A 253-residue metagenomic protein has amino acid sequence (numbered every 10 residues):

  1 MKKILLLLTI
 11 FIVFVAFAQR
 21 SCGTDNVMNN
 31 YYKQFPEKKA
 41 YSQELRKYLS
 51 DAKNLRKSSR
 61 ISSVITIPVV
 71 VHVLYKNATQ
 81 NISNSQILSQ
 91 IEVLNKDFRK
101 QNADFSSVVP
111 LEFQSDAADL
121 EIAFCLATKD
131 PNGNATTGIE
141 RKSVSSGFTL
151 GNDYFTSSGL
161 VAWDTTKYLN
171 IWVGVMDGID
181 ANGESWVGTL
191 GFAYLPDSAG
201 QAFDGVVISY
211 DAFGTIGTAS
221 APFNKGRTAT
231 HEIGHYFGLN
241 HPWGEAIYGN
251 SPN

Functional and structural regions predicted by a protein language model:
M1-V27, L94: Bacterial Sec-dependent N-terminal signal peptides
I4, Y31, A221-P222: Short hydrophobic "helix-edge" motifs at membrane interfaces and signal-peptide entry regions
L5, V15, S62, D164 (+1 more regions): Generic structural signal for beta-strand residues in well-ordered domains
I10, V73-Y75, T128-D130: Short glycine-rich, polar/acidic loop-and-turn segments at beta strand-coil junctions
Q19-V64, F98-R99: N-terminal zymogen propeptides
A52-N95, G178, A199, G249: Fold-level signature of zinc-dependent metallopeptidase catalytic domains
E92-N253: Metzincin-family zinc-dependent endopeptidase catalytic domain
